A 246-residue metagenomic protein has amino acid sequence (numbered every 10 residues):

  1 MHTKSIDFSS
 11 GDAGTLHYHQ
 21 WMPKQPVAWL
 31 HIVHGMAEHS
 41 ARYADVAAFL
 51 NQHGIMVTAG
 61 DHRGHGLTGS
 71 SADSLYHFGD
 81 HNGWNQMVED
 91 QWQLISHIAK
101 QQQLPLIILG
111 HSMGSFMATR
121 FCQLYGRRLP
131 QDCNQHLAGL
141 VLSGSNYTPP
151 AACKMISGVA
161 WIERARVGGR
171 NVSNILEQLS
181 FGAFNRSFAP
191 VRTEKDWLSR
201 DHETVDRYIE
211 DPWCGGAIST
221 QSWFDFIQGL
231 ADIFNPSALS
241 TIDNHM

Functional and structural regions predicted by a protein language model:
M1-M22: N-terminal cap/lid segment of alpha/beta-hydrolase-fold proteins
V27, H34-E38, S112-M113: Active-site glycine-rich loops that stabilize anionic/oxyanionic intermediates across multiple enzyme folds
D45-D73: Conserved alpha/beta-hydrolase
G79-A99: Alpha/beta-hydrolase active-site loop
I108-G110, S143: Short beta-strand immediately N-terminal to the catalytic nucleophile in serine-hydrolase-like folds
G110-G114, A118: Gly/Ala-rich beta-loop-alpha elbow adjacent to hydrolase catalytic centers
A118-W213: Alpha/beta-hydrolase-fold enzymes
Q221-M246: Conserved serine/cysteine hydrolase catalytic core
